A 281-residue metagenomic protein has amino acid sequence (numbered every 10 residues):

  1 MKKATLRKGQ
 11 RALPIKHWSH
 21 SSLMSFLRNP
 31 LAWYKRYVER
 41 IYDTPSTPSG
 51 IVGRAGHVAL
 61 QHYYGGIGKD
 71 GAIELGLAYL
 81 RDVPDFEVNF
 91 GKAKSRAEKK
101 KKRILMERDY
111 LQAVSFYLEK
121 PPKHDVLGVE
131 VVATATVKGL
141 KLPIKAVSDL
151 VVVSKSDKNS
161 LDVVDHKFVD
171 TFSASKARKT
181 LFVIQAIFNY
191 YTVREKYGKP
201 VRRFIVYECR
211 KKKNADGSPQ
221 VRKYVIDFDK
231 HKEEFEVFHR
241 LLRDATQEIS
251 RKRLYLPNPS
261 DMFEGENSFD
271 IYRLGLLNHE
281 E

Functional and structural regions predicted by a protein language model:
M1-W18, G128, G139: Long, acidic, intrinsically disordered low-complexity segments
Q10-I15, P30-D43, V163, V169-T171 (+1 more regions): Short amphipathic alpha-helical segments and their helix-coil junctions
H17, D43, T47, K176-T180: Short, solvent-exposed segments of well-ordered alpha helices
M24-K69: Nuclease catalytic cores
P48, V52, K102, M106 (+1 more regions): Hydrophobic (often cysteine-bearing) scaffold residues that line and stabilize catalytic clefts of nucleotide/cofactor
A59-V132: A non-catalytic, helix-rich entry segment at domain boundaries
G128-A186, Y191-V193: Non-catalytic protein-protein interaction segments used by genome-maintenance enzymes to assemble and couple activities
K176-K179, Y191-E281: Metal-dependent nuclease catalytic regions and adjoining charged, substrate-binding loops involved in nucleic-acid end
